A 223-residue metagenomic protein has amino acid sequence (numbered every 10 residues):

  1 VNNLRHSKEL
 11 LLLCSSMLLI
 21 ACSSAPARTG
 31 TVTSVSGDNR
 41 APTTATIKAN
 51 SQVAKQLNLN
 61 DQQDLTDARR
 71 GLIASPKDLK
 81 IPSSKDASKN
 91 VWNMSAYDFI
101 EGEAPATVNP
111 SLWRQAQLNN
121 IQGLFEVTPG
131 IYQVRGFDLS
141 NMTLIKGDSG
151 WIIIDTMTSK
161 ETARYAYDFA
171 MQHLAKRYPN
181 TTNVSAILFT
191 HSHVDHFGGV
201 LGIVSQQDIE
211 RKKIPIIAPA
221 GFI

Functional and structural regions predicted by a protein language model:
N2-L11: Bacterial N-terminal signal peptides that target proteins for export
I20-A21: C-terminal motif of bacterial Sec signal peptides marking the signal peptidase cleavage site
S24: Short, conserved catalytic or interaction motifs in soluble domains
R28-A116, N120: N-terminal pre-domain segments of enzymes
A116-Y178: Conserved beta-strand hairpin/beta-sheet module of binuclear metal-dependent hydrolase folds, prominently
E126, I217, G221-I223: Metallo-beta-lactamase
S149-G150, E161-I217: Active-site metal-binding motif and surrounding structural segment of the metallo-beta-lactamase
